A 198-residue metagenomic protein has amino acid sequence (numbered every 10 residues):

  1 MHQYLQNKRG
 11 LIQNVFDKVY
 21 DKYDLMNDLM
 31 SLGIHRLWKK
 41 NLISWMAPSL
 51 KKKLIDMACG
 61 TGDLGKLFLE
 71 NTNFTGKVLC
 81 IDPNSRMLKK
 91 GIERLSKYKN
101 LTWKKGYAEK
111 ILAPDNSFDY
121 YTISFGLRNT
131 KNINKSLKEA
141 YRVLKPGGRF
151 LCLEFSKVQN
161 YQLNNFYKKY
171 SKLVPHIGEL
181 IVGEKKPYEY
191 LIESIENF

Functional and structural regions predicted by a protein language model:
M1-D24: N-terminal, positively charged/glycine-rich alpha-helical extensions of SAM-dependent methyltransferases
L11, I81, L153, K157-F198: C-terminal alpha-helical "lid/dimerization" subdomain adjacent to the S-adenosyl-L-methionine
L32-K52, L67: Conserved alpha-helix/loop element of class I SAM-dependent methyltransferases that forms part of the SAM/SAH-binding
K53-K110: Class I SAM-dependent methyltransferase SAM/SAH-binding core
E109-Y121: A short acidic, Gly/Pro-enriched loop at the edge of an enzyme's catalytic core that lines a small-molecule cofactor
D119-N132: A short SAM/SAH-binding and catalytic strip from SAM-dependent methyltransferases
N134-R149: A short glycine-rich, Lys/Arg-flanked "PGG" loop and its adjoining helix->strand segment in the class I
